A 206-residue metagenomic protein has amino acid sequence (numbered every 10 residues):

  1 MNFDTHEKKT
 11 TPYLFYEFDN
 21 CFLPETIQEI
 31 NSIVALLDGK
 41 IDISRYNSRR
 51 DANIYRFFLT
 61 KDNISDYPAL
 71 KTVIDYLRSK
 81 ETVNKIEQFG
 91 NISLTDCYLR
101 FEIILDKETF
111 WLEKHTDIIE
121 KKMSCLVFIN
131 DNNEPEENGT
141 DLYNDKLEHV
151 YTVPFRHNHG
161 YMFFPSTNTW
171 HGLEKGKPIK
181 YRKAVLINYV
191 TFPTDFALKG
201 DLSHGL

Functional and structural regions predicted by a protein language model:
M1-H6, D201-L206: Short, Lys/Arg-enriched, disordered terminal segments
N2-F89: Non-heme Fe(II)/2-oxoglutarate
D66-A69, I74-D75, T82-H204: Catalytic core of non-heme Fe(II) oxygenases with the double-stranded beta-helix
